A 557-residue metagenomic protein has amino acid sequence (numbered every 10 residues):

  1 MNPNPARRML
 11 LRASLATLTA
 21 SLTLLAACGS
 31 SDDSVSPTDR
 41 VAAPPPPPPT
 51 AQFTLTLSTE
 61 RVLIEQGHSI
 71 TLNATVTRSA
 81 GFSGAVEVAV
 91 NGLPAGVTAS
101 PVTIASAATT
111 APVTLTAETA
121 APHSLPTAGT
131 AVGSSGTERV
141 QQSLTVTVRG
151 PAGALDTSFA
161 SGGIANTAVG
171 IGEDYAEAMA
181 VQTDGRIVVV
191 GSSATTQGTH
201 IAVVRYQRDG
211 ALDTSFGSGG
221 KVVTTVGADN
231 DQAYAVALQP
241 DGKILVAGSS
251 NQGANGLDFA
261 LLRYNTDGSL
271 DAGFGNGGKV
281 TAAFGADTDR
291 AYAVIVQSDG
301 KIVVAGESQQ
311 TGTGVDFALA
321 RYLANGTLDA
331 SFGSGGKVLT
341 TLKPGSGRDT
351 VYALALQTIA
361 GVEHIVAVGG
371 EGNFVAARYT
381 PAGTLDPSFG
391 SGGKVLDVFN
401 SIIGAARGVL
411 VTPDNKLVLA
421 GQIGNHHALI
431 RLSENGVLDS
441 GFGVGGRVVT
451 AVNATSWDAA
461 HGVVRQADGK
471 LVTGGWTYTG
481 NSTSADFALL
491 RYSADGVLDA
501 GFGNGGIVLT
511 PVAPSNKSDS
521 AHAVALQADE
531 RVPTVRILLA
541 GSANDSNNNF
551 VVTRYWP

Functional and structural regions predicted by a protein language model:
M1-P5, T17-L18: Secretory targeting signals
A6-R7, H123: Short, charged/polar, Gly/Pro-enriched secondary-structure boundary elements
R7-L15: N-terminal export leaders
L24-A27: C-terminal motif of bacterial Sec signal peptides marking the signal peptidase cleavage site
G29-P151: Long beta-sheet-rich domains in secretory-pathway and surface-associated proteins
A43-P48, R149-P557: Extracytoplasmic mature domains of secreted or surface-exposed proteins
